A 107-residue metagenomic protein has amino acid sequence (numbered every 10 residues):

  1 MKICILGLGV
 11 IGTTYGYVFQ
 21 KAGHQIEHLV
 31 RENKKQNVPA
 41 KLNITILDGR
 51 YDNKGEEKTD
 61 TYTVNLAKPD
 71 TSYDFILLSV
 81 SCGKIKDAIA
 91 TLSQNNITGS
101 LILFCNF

Functional and structural regions predicted by a protein language model:
M1-N53: NAD(P)+-binding Rossmann beta1-loop-alpha1 motif at the extreme N-terminus of oxidoreductases
G55-F107: Rossmann-like NAD(P)(H) cofactor-binding subdomain of soluble oxidoreductases
